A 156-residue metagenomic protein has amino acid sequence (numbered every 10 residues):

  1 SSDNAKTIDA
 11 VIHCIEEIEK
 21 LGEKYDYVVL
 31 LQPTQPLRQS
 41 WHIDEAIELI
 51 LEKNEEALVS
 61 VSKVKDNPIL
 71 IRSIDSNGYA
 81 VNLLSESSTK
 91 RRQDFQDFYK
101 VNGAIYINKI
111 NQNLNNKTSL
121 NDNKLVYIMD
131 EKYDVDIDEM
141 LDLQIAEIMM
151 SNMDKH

Functional and structural regions predicted by a protein language model:
D3-H13, P36-N123: Conserved core of the sugar-phosphate nucleotidyltransferase
E16-G22: Phosphate/pyrophosphate-binding loops at sites that engage ATP/ADP/AMP, CoA/4′-phosphopantetheine, polyphosphate
E17, L49, M149-N152: Active-site catalytic microenvironments for nucleophilic, acid-base chemistry
E23-K24, Y99-K100, I128-D130: Short hydrophobic "helix-edge" motifs at membrane interfaces and signal-peptide entry regions
V28: Short aromatic/hydrophobic "clamp" motif used to bind/position activated sugar donors
L31: Catalytic metal- and UDP-sugar-binding loop of GT-A-like glycosyltransferases, i.e., residues flanking the conserved
Y127-I128, K132-H156: Hydrophobic helical membrane-anchoring modules
